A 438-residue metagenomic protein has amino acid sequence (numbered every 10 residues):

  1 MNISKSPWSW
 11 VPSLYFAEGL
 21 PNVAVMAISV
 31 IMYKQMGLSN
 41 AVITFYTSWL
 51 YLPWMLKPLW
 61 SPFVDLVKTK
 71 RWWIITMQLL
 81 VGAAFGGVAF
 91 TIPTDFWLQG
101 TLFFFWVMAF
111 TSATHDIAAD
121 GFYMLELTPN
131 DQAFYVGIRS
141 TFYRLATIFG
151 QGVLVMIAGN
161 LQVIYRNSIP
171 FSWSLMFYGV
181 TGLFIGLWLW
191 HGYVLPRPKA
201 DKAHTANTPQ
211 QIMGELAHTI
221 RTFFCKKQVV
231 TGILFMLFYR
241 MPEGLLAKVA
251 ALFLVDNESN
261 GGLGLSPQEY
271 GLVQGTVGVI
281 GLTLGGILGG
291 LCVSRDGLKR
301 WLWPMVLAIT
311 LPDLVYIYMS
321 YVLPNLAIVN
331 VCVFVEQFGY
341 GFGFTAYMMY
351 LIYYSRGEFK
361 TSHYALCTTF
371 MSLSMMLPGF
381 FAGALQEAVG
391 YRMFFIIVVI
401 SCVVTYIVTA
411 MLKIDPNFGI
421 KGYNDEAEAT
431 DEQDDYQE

Functional and structural regions predicted by a protein language model:
M1-K5, L38, G82, I92 (+5 more regions): Intracellular loop-helix junctions on the cytosolic face of multi-pass helical membrane proteins
N2-W54, V230-F235, Y239-S259: Helix-loop boundary and gating motifs at the non-cytosolic
N40-A41, P129-R139, P267-Q268, G357-C367: Loop-to-transmembrane helix entry/capping segments in MFS-fold secondary transporters and related SLC/MFSD carriers
L52-K57, Y270-S294, M305, I309-P312 (+1 more regions): Transmembrane alpha-helices of Major Facilitator/SLC transporters
L56-T69, L284-R300, Q386-E387: Helix-to-loop junctions at the C-terminal end of transmembrane segments in multipass secondary transporters
P62, F149-F171, G290-L291, L377-M393: Transmembrane alpha-helix termini and helix-breaking/packing motifs in multi-pass membrane transporters
I75, L79-F96, L307-P324: C-terminal ends and interior cores of transmembrane alpha-helices in multi-pass membrane transporters/permeases
R300-Y347: C-terminal transmembrane helical hairpin of 12-TM major facilitator-type secondary transporters
